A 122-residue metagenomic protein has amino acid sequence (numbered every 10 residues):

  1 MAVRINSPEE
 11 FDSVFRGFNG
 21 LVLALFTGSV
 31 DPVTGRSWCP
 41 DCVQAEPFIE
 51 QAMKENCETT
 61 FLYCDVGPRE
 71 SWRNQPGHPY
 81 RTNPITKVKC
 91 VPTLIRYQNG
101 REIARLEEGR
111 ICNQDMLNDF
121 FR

Functional and structural regions predicted by a protein language model:
R4, E10-E58: Local sequence-structure signature of Cys/Sec-based thiol-disulfide redox active-site neighborhoods
I5, M53-H78: Thiol-based oxidoreductase modules, predominantly thioredoxin-like and allied folds used for disulfide exchange
E10-F11, P79-T82: Eukaryotic intrinsically disordered and solvent-exposed regulatory patches
E10-S13, P68-R73, I111-Q114: A short acidic, often aromatic-flanked loop/helix-cap motif at beta-alpha or helix-coil junctions that lines enzyme
L25-V30, V66, Y97-Q98: Short loop/turn segments at strand-loop or loop-helix junctions that form parts of catalytic or ligand-binding pockets
P32-T34, S71, E102-R105: Short catalytic/ligand-binding loop motif for oxyanion handling, primarily in non-cytosolic enzymes, centered on
P84-R122: Non-catalytic, surface beta->alpha helical segment in thiol-disulfide oxidoreductase systems
